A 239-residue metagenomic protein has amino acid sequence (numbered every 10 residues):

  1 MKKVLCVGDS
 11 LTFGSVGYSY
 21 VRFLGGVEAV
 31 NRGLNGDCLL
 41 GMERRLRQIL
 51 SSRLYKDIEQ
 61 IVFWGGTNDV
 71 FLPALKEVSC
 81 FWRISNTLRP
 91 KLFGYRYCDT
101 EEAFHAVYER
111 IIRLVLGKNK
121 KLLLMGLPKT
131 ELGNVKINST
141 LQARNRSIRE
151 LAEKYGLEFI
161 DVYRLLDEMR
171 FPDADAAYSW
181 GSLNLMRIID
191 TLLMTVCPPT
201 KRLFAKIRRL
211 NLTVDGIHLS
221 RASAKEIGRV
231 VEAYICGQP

Functional and structural regions predicted by a protein language model:
M1-V62: Serine-esterase "nucleophile elbow" of acetyl-processing enzymes
F23-G26, R47-P239: Alpha-helical cap/lid subdomain in secreted, periplasmic, or secretory-pathway luminal O-acyl-processing enzymes
